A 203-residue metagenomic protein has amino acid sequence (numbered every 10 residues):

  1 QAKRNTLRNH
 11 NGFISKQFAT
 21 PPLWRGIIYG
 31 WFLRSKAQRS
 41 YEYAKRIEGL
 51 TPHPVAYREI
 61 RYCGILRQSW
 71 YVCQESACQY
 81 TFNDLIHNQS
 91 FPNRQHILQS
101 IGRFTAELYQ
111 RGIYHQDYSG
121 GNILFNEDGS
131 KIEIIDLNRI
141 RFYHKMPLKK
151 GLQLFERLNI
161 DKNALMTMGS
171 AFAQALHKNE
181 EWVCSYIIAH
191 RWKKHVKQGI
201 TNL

Functional and structural regions predicted by a protein language model:
Q1-Y80, A106-R111: Conserved ATP-binding subdomain of kinase catalytic cores across diverse folds
L7-R8, L124-N126: Well-ordered beta-strand positions
W24-G30, N83-H87, K145-L148: Short acidic, glycine/proline-rich loop/turn micro-motifs
F32, Q89-S90, K150-Q153: Glycine-rich, phosphate-binding/catalytic loops in enzymes
A37, Y43-T51, Q79, N83-G121 (+1 more regions): Conserved kinase catalytic-core helix
I60, N126-D128: Short beta-strand micro-motifs enriched in acidic
K131-L203: C-lobe/activation-segment region of protein kinase-like
